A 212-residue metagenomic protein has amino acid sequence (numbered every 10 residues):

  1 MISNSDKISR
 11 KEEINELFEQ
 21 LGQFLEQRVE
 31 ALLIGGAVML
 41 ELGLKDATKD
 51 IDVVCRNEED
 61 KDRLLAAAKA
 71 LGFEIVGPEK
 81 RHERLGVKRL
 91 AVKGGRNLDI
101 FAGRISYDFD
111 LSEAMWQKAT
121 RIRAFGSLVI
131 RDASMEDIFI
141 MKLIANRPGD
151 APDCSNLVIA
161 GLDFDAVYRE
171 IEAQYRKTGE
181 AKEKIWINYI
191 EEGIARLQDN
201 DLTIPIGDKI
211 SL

Functional and structural regions predicted by a protein language model:
M1-L212: Compositionally biased terminal segments of proteins
